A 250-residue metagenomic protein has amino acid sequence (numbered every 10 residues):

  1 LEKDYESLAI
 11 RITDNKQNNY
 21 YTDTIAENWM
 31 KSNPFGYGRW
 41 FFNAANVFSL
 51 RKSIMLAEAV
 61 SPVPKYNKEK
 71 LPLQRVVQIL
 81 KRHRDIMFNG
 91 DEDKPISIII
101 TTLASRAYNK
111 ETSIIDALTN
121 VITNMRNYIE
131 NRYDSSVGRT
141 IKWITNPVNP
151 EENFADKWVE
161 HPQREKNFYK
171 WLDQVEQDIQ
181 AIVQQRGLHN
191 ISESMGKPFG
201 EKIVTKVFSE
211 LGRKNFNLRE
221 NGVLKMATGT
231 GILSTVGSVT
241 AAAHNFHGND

Functional and structural regions predicted by a protein language model:
L1-D250: Non-catalytic helical "accessory" subdomain of NTase-fold nucleotidyltransferases
